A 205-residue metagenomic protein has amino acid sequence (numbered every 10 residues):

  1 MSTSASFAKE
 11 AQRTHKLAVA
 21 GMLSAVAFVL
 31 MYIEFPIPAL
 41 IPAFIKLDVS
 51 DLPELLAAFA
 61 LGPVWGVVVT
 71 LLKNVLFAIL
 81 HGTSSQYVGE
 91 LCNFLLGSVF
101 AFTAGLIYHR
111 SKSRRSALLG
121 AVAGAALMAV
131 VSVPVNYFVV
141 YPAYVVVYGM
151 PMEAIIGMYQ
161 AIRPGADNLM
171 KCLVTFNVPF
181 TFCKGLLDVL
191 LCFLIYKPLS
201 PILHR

Functional and structural regions predicted by a protein language model:
M1-R205: Loop-helix junctions at membrane interfaces
